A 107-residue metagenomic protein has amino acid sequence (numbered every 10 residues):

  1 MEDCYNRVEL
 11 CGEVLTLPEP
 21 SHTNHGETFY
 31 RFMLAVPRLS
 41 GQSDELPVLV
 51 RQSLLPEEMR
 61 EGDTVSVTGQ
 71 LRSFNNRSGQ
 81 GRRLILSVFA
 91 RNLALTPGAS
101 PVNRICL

Functional and structural regions predicted by a protein language model:
M1-L107: Single-stranded nucleic acid-binding surfaces, predominantly the OB-fold ssDNA-binding core
